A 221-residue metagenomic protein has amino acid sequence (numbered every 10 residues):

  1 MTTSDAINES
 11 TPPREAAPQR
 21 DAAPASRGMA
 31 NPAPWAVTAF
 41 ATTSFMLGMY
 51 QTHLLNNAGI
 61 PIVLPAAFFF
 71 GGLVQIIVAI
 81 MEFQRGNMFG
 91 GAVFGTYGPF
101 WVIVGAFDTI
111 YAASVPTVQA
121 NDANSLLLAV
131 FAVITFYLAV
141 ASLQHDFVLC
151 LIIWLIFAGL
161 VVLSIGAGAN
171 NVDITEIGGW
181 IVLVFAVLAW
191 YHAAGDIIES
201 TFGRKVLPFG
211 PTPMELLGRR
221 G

Functional and structural regions predicted by a protein language model:
M1-V78, E82, P213-G218: N-terminal topogenic module of multi-pass integral membrane proteins
A39-M46, P65-I77, G91-A106, L126-F136: Core segments of alpha-helical transmembrane spans in multipass integral membrane proteins
F40, L47, V78, Q144-H145 (+3 more regions): Charged, alpha-helix-forming regions
Y50, I77-Q84, I103-V115, I134-A141: Membrane-helix exit/interface motif
N57-G71, T117-F131, I152-I153, G179-L183: Structural signature of hydrophobic alpha-helical transmembrane segments
M81-F89, V140-L151: Membrane-helix interface "capping/anchor" motifs
S125-Y137, F147-G168, I174-G195: Alpha-helical membrane segments in multi-pass integral membrane proteins
F202-G221: Short, highly charged, low-complexity non-transmembrane loops/tails of multi-pass membrane proteins
